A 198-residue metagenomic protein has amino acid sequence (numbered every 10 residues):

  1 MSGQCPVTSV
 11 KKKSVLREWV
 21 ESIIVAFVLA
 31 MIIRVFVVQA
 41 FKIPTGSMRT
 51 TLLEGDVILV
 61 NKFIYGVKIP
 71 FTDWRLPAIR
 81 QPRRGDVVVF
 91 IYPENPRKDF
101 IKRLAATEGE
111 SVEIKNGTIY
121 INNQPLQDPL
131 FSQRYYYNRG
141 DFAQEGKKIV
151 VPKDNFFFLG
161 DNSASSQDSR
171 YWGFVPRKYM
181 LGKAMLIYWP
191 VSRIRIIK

Functional and structural regions predicted by a protein language model:
S2-R17, E21, I32, F36-K42 (+1 more regions): Soluble "head" domains of membrane/secretory-pathway proteins
